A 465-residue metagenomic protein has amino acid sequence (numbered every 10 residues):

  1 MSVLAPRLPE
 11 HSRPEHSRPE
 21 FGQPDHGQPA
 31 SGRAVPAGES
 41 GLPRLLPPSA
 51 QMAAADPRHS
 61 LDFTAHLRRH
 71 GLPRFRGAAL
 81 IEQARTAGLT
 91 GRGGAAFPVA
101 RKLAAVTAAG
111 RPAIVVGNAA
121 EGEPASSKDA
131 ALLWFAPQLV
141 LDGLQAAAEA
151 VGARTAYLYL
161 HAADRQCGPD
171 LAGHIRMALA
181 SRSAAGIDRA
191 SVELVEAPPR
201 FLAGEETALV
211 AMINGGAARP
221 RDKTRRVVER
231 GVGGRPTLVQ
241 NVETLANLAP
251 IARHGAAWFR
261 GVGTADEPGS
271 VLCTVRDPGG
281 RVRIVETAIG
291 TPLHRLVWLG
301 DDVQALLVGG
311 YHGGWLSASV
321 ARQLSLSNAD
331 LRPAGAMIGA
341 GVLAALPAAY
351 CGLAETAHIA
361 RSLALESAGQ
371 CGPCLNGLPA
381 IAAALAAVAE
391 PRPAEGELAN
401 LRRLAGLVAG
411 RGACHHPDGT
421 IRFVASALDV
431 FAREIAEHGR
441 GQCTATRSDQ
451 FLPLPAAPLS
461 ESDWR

Functional and structural regions predicted by a protein language model:
S2-L8, G32-I81: Cofactor-/ligand-binding subdomain signature composed of acidic, glycine-rich, tryptophan-containing flexible loops
A5-S40, S181-A185: Intrinsically disordered, low-complexity terminal tails and inter-domain linkers enriched for S/T/G/P/D/E
Q28, R69-Q83, G110-A113, A119 (+4 more regions): Ferredoxin-type iron-sulfur electron-transfer modules in oxidoreductases and energy-metabolism complexes
D62-T64, G117-D129, E229-G231, T274-G279: Gly-rich Lys/Arg/Thr-decorated short loops/hinges at beta-loop-alpha junctions or inter-strand turns that position
R85-V106, P199-A211, A364-N376, G412-V424: Conserved phosphate/anionic-ligand binding catalytic regions in large, soluble enzymes, centered on
L141-A147, T287-D302: Short amphipathic, charge-patterned alpha-helical segments
A156, L299-Y311: Short loop-to-beta-strand transition segments
D164, G168-I289, L299-D301: Hydrophobic alpha-helical positions that pack around
